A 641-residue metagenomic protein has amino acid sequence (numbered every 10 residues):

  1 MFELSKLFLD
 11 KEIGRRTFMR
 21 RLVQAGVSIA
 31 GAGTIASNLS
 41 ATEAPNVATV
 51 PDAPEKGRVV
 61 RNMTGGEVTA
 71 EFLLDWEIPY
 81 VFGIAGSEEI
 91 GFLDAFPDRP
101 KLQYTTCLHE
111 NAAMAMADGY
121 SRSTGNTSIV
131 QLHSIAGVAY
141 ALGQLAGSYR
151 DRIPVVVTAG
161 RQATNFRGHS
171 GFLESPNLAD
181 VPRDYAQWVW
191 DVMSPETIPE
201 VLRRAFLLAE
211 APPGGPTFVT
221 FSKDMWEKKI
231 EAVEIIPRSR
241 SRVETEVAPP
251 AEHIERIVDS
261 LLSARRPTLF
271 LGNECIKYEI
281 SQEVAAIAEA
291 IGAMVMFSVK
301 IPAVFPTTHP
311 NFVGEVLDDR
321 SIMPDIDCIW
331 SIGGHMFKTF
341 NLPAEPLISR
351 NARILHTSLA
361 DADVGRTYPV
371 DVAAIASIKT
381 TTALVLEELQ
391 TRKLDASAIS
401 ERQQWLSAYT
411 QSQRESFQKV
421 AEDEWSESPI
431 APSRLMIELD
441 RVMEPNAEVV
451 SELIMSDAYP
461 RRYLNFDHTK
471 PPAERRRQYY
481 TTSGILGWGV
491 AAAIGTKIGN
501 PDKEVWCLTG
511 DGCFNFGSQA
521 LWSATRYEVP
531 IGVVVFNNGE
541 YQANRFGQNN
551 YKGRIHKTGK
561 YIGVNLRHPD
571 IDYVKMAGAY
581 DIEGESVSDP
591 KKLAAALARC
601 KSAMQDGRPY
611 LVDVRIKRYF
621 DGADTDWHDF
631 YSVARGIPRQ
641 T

Functional and structural regions predicted by a protein language model:
M1-T17: N-terminal secretory signal peptides
D10, Q24-G31, A41-S400, V442-P445 (+3 more regions): N-terminal alpha/beta PP-like core and its mobile active-site loop of ThDP/TPP-dependent enzymes
N46-N62, E196, T220, A232-E234 (+5 more regions): Phosphate/pyrophosphate-binding active-site segments
G66-T69, S87, F92-F96, A408-V490 (+1 more regions): Active-site diphosphate/adenylate-binding microenvironment
T158, F166, S170-E174, N311 (+5 more regions): Thiamine diphosphate
N273-E279, P429-I430, C513-N515: Active-site glycine- and acidic-residue-rich loops that bind and position anionic ligands or nucleotide-like cofactors
